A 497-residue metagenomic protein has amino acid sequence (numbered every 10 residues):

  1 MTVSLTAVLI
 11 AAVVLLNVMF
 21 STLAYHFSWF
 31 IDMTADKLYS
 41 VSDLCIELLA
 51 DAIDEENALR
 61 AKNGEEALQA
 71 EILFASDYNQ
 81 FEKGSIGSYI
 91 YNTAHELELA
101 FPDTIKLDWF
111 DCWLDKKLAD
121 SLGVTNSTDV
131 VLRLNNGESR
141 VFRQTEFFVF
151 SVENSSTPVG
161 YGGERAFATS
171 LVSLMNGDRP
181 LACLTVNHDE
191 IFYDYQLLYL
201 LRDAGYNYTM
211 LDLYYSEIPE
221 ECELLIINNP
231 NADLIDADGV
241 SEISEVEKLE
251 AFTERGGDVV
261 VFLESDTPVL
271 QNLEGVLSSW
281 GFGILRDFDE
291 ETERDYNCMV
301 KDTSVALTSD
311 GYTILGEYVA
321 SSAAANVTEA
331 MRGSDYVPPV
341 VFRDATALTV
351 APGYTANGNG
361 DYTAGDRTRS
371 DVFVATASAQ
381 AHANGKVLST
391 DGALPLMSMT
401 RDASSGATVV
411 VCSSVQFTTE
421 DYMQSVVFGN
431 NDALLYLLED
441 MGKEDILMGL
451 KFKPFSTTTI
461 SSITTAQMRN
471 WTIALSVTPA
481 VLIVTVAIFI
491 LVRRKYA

Functional and structural regions predicted by a protein language model:
M1-A497: Short, surface-exposed patches at the edges or C-terminal ends of soluble domains, predominantly
